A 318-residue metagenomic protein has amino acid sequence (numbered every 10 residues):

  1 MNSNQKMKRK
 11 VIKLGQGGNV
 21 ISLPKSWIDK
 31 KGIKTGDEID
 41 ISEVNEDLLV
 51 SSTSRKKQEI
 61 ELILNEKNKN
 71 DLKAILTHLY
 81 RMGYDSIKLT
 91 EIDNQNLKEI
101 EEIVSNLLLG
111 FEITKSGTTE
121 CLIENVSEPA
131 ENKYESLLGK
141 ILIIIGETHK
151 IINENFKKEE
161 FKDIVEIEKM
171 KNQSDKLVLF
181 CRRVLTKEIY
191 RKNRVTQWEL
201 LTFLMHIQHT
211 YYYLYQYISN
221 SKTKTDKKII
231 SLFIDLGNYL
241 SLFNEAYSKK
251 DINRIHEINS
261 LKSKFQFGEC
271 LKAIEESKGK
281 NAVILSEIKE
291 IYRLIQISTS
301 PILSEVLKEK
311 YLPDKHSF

Functional and structural regions predicted by a protein language model:
M1-N2: Secretory targeting signatures
M7-V11, Q16-G18, S22-I39, E46-F318: Cytosolic, long alpha-helical scaffolding segments
